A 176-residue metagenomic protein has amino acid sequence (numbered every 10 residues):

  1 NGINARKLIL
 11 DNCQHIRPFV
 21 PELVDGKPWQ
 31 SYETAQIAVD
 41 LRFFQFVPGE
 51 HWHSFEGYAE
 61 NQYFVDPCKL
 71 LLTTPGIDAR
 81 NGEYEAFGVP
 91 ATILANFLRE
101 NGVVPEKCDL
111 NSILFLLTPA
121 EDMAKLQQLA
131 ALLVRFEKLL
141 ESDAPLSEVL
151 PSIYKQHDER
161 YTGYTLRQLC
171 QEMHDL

Functional and structural regions predicted by a protein language model:
G2-L176: Non-catalytic terminal extensions of PLP-dependent enzymes
